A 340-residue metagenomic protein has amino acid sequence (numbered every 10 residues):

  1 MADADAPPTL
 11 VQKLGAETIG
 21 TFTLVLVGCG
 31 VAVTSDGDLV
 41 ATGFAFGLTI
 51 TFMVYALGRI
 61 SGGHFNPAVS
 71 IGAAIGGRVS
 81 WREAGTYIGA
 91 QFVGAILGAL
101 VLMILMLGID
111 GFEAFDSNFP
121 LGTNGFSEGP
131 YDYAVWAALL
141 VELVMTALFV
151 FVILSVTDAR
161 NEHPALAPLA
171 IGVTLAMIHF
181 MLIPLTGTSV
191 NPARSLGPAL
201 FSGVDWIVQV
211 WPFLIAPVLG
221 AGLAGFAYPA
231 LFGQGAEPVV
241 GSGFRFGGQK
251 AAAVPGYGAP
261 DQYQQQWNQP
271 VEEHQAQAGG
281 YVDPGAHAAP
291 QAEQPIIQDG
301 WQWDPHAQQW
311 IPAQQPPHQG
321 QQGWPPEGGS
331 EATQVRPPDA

Functional and structural regions predicted by a protein language model:
M1-A340: Membrane-interface helix-loop junctions and terminal tails of multi-pass membrane proteins
